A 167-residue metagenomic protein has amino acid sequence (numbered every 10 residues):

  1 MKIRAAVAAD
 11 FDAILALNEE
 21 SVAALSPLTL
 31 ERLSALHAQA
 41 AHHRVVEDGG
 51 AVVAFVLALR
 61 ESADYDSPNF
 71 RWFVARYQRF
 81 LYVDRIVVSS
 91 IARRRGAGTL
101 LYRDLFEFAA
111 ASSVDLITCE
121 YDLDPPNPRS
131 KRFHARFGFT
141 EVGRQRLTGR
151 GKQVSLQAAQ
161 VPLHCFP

Functional and structural regions predicted by a protein language model:
M1, G50-F55, L81: Glycine-rich phosphate/pyrophosphate-binding loop shared by adenosine-nucleotide-utilizing enzymes
K2-I14: A short beta-loop-alpha structural element at the N-terminal edge of CoA-dependent acyl/N-acetyltransferase catalytic
A23-G49: Active-site rim helix/loop that mediates acceptor-substrate recognition in acyltransferases
L57-R85, G149: Conserved acyl-donor/pantetheine-binding loop and adjacent beta-alpha core of acyl/acetyltransferases and related
A75, R146-P167: C-terminal "cap" of GNAT-fold acetyltransferases
V88, R94-E107, R136: Conserved acetyl-CoA-binding loop-helix of GNAT-fold acetyltransferases
A109-L123: Conserved GNAT acetyl-CoA-binding A-motif
L123-G143: Conserved active-site alpha-helix within GNAT-family acetyltransferase domains
